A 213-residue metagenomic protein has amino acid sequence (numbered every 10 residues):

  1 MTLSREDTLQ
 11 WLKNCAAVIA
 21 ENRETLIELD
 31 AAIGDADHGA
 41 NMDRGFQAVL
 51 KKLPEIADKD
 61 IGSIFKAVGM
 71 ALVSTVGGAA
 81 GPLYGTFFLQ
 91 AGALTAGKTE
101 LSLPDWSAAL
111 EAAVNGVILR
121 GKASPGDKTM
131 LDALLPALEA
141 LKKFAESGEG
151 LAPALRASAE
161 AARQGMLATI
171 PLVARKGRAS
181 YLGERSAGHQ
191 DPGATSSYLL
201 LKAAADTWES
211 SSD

Functional and structural regions predicted by a protein language model:
M1-D213: N-terminal loops that bind phosphate or other acidic moieties and the adjacent beta-alpha structural core
